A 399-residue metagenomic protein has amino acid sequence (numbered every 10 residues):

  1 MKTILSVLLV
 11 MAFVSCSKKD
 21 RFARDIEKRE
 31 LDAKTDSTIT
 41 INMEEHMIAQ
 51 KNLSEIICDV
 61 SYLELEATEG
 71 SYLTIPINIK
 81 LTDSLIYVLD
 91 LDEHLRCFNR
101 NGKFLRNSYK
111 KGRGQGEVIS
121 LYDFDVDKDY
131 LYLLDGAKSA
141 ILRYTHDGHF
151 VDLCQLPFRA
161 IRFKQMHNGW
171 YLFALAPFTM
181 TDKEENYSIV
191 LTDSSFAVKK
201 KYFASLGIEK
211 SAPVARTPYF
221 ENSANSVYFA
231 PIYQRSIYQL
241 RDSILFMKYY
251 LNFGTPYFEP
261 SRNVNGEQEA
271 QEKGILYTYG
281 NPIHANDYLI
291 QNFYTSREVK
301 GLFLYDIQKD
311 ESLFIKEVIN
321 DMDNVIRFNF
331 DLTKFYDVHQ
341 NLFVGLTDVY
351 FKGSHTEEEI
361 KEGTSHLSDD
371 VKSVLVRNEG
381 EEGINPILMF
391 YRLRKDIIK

Functional and structural regions predicted by a protein language model:
V14-S15: C-terminal motif of bacterial Sec signal peptides marking the signal peptidase cleavage site
A23-E66: Blade/loop signatures of beta-propeller domains
E66-I77, R96-F98, K103-K128, D135-G136: Blade-loop segments of beta-propeller domains
E69, Y109-E117, Q155-R162, S205-K210 (+2 more regions): Short coil/turn segments at the loop-to-beta-strand junctions that recur within blades of beta-propeller repeat folds
T74-N78, V118-D123, F158-M166, S211-P218 (+2 more regions): Repeated scaffold domains used in trafficking and secretory/extracellular systems, primarily beta-propellers
S84-D90, D129-D135, G169-T181, N222-Y238 (+2 more regions): Short beta-strand elements that form the blades of beta-propeller/WD-repeat-like and other beta-sheet-rich scaffold
G136-N186, Y202-I208: Asp-box/WD-like beta-propeller blade repeats and closely related beta-sheet repeat scaffolds
K248-Q271, Q308-H339: Conserved blade-ending motifs and adjacent loop-strand segments that build the rim/top face of beta-propeller domains
